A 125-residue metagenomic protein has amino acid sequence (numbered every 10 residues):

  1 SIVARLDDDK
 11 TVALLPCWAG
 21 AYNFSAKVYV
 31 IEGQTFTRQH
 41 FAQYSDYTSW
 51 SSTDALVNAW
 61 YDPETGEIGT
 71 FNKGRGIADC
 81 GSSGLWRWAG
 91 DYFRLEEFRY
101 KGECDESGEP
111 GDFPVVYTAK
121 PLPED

Functional and structural regions predicted by a protein language model:
S1-D8, D125: Terminal domain-start segments
R5-D7, Y22, Y61-P63: Extracellular/periplasmic catalytic domains that process cell-envelope and extracellular macromolecules
D8, F24, G81: Short, well-structured alpha-helical interface segments that form or flank functional binding sites
D9-G20, T65-R75: Short beta-strand elements that form the blades of beta-propeller/WD-repeat-like and other beta-sheet-rich scaffold
L14, W18-S52: Mid-length scaffold segments of soluble, non-membrane domains
T37-D125: Short aromatic loop motif centered on NTY/YTY
